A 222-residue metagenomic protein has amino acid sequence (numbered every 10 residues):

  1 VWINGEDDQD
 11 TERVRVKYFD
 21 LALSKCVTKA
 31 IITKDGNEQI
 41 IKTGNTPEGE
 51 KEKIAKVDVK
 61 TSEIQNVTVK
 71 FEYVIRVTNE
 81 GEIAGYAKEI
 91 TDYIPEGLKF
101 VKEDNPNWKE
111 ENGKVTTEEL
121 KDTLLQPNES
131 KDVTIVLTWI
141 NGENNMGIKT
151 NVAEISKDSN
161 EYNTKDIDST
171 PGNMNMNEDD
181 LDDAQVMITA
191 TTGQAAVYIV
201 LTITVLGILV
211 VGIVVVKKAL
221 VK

Functional and structural regions predicted by a protein language model:
V1-K222: Exported/extracytosolic protein signature
